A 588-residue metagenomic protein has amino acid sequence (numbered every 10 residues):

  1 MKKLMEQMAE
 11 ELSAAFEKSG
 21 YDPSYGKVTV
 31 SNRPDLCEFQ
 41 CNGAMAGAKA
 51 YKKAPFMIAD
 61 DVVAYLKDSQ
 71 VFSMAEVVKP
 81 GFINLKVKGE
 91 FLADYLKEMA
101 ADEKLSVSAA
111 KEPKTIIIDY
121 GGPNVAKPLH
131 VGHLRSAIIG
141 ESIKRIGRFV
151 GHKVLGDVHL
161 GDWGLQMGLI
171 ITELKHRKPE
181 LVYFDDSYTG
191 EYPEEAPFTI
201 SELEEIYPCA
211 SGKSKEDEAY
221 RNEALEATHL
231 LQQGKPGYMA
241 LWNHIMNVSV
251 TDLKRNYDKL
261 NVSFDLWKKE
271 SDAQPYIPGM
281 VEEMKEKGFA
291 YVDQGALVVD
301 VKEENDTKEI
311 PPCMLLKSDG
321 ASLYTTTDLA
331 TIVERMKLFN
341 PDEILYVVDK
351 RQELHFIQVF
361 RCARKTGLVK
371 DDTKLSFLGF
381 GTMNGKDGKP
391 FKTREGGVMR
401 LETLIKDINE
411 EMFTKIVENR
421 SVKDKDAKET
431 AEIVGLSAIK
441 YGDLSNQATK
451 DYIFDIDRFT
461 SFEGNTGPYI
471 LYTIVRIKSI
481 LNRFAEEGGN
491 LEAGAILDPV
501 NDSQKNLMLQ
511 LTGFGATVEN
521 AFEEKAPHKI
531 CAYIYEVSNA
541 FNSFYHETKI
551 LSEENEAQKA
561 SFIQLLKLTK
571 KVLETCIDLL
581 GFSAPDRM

Functional and structural regions predicted by a protein language model:
M1-A93, A110-M588: Non-catalytic interaction-recognition regions
D94-M99: Short, charged, solvent-exposed linker or helix-capping segments at domain edges/interfaces that act as flexible hinges
A100-A110: Flexible, low-complexity linker/hinge segments
